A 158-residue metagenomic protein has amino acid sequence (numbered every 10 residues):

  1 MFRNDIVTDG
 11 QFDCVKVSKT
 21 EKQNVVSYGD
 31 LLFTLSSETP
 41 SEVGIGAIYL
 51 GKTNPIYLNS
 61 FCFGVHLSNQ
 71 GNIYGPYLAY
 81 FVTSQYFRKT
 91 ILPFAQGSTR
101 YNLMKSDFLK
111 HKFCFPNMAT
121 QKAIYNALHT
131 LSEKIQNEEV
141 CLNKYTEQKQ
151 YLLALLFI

Functional and structural regions predicted by a protein language model:
M1-F33: Sequence-specific dsDNA recognition surfaces
C14-V17, F63-Q70, K110-F115: Short, well-ordered beta-strand elements within core beta-sheets of diverse protein domains
T20-V25, T39, T53-N54: Short, surface-exposed secondary-structure edge patches
P40-A47: Short, Lys/Arg- and Gly-enriched loop/turn segments at beta-strand edges
K52-Y77: Short peripheral tails and domain-boundary helices/loops at the edges of structured domains
P55-F61, R88, L92-A119: A short glycine-rich beta-alpha junction/loop motif
K110, C114-I158: Amphipathic alpha-helical coiled-coil/heptad-repeat segments
